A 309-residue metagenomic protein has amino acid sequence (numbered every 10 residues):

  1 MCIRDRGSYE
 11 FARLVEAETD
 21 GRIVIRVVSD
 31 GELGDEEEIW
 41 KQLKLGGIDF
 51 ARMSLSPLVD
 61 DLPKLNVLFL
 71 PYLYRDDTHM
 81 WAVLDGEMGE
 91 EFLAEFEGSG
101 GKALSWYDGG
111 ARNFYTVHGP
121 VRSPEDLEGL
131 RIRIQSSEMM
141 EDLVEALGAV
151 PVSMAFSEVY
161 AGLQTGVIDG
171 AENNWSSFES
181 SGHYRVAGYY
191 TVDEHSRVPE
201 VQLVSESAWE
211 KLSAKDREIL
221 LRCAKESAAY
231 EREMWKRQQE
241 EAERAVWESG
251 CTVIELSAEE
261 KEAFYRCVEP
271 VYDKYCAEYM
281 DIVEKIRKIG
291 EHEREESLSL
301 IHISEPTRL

Functional and structural regions predicted by a protein language model:
R4-H79, M88, F96-L300, S304: N-terminal secretory/targeting leader peptides
E305-L309: Short "domain-exit" segments at the C-terminal end of structured domains
